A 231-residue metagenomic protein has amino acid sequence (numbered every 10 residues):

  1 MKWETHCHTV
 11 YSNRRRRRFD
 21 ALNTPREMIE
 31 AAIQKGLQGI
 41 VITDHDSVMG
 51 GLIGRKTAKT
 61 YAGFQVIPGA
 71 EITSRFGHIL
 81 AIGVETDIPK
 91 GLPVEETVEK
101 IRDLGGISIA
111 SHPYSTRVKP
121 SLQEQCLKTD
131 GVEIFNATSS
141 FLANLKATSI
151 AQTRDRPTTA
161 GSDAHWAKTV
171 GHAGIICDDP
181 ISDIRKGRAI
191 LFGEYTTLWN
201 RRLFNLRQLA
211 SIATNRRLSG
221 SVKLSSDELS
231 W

Functional and structural regions predicted by a protein language model:
M1-R17, E30, L52-I53, Y61 (+4 more regions): Charged catalytic cores and adjacent phosphate/nucleic-acid-binding surfaces used for phosphate/nucleic-acid chemistry
D20-P25, G91-V94: Charged helix-capping and loop-helix junction motifs
E27-D46, I107-I109: Divalent metal-dependent hydrolysis catalytic cores, especially in the metallo-beta-lactamase
L37, F64, G106, R154-R156: A short helix->loop->beta-strand "cap" motif at the edges of active sites that frequently abuts
H45, P113, A137: Flexible loop residues that form catalytic and substrate-binding hotspots at small-molecule/glycan-binding clefts
H45-G50, I72-T73: Short active-site-proximal "capping" loops at secondary-structure junctions
G63, I101-A110: Short beta-strand/loop segments at the ligand-binding rim of alpha/beta enzyme cores
I109-R117: Aromatic-lined carbohydrate-recognition surfaces of secreted/lumenal glycan-active proteins
